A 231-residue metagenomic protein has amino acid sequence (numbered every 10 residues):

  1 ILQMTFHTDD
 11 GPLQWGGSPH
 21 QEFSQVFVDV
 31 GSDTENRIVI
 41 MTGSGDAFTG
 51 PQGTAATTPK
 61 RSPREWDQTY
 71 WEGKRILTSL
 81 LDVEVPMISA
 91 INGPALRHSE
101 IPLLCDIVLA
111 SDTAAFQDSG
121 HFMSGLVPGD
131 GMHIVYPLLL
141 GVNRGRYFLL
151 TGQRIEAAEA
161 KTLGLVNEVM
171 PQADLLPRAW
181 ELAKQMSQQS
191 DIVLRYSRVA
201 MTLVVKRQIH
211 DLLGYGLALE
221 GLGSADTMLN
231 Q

Functional and structural regions predicted by a protein language model:
I1, T8, T34, G45-T49 (+5 more regions): C-terminal alpha-helix plus adjacent terminal tail
I1-T42: Conserved CoA-thioester-binding segment of acyl-CoA-metabolizing enzymes
M4, E22-F23, M41, P86 (+3 more regions): Terminal peptide-recognition signature
G11, W15, E35, T42-S79 (+1 more regions): Glycine- (often His-adjacent) and acidic-residue-rich active-site loop that binds/positions the CoA thioester
V26-D29, E72-E84: Catalytic-core regions built around general acid/base machinery
I76, L80-L81, A95-L149, R178 (+1 more regions): CoA-thioester-processing core
M87, P94, V108-L109, V169: Short, well-ordered beta-strand core segments
L109-A110, V166-R178: Short acidic-hydrophobic, aromatic-tinged amphipathic segments that line or gate anion-handling sites
